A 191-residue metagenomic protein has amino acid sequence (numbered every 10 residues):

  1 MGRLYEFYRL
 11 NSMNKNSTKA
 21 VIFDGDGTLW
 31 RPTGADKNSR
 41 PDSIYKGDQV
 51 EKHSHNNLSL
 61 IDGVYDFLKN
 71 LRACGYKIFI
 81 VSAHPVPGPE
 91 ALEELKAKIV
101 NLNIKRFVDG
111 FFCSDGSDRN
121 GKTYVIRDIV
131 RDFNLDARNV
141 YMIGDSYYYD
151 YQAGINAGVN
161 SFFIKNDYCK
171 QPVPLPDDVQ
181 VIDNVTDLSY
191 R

Functional and structural regions predicted by a protein language model:
M1-V21, E93-M142, S146-R191: Asp-based, Mg2+/Mn2+-dependent phosphohydrolase catalytic module
N14-G34: Asp-based phosphoryl-transfer active-site loop
P32, A83, N166: Active-site loop/turn elements of alpha/beta-hydrolase fold enzymes, especially the short glycine-/histidine-rich
A35-S54: A solvent-exposed, charged loop/short amphipathic helix patch at secondary-structure junctions
D36-D42, V86-E93: Short, flexible/disordered intra-domain loops and linkers
D48-I80, G88-L92, N120-Y124: Short, acidic loop-to-helix structural element flanking the phosphoryl-transfer center in phosphate-processing enzymes
A83-G88, C113-S117: Short histidine/acidic/glycine/proline-rich micro-motifs that form metal- and phosphate-coordinating active-site loops
